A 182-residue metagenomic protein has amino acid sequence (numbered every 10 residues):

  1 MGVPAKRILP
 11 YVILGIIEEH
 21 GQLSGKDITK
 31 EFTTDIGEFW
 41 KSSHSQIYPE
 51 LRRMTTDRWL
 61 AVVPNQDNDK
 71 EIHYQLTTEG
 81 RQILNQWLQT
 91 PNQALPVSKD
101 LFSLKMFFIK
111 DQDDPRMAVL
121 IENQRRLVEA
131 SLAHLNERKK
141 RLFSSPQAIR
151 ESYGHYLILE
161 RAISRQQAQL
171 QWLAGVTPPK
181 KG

Functional and structural regions predicted by a protein language model:
M1-V97: Basic helix-turn-helix/winged-helix DNA-binding cores and closely related short helical interaction motifs
Q86-A130: Amphipathic alpha-helical dimerization/coiled-coil segments that flank or bridge DNA-binding/regulatory modules
P96-L104, L135-S144: Mobile beta-alpha loop/short-helix "lid" or hinge segments that flank ligand
A118, R125, L132, K139 (+4 more regions): Heptad-repeat amphipathic alpha-helical coiled-coil interaction surface used for oligomerization/assembly
E137-L157: Acidic interhelical loop/turn segments
P179-G182: Long amphipathic alpha-helical coiled-coil segments
